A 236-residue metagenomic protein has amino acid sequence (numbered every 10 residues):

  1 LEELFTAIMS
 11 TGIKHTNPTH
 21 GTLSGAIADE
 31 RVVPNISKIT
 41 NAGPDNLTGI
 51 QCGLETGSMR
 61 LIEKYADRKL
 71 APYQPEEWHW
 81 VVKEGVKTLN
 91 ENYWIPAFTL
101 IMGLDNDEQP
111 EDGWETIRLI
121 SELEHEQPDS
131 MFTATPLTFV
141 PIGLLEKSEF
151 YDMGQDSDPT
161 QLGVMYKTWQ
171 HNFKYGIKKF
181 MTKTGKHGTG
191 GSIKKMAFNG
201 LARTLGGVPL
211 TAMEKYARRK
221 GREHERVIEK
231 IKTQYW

Functional and structural regions predicted by a protein language model:
L1-I95, M102-L104: Conserved SAM/AdoMet-binding glycine-rich loop
H15, P96, Q127, H187 (+1 more regions): Short secondary-structure junctions and interdomain/linker hinges
N35-I36, L104-L123: Catalytic cores of alpha/beta
E55-D67, L100-E111, Q127-K167, H171 (+3 more regions): Flexible glycine/acidic-rich beta-alpha junction loops that bind and position SAM and/or redox cofactors in anaerobic
R68-K69, I120, R203, V208: Alpha-helix boundary/capping residues
T168-W236: Radical SAM enzyme core and accessory elements
